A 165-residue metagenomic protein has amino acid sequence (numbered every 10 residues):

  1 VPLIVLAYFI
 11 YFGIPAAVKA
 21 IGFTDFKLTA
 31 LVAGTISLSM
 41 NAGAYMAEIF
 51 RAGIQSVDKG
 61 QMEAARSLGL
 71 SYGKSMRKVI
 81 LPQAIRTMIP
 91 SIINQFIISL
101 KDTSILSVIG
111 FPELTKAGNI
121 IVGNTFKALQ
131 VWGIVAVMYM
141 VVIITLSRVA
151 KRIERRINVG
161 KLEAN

Functional and structural regions predicted by a protein language model:
V1-N165: Transmembrane alpha-helices and adjacent helix-loop boundaries
